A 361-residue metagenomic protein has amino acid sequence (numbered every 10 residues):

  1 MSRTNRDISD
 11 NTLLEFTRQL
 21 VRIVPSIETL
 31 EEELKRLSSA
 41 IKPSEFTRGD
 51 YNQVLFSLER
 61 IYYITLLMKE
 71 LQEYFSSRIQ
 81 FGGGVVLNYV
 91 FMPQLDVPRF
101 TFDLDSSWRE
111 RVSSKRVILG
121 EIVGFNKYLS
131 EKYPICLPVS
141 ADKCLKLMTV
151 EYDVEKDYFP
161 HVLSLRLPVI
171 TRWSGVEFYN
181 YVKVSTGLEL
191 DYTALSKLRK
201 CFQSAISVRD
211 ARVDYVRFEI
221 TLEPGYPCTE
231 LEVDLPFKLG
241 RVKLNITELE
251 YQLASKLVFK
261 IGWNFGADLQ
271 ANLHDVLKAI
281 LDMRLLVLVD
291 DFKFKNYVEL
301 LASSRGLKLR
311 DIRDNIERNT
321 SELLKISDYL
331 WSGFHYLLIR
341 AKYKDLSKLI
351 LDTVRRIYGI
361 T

Functional and structural regions predicted by a protein language model:
S2-I79, Y89-L104, W108-T361: Structured mid-to-C-terminal alpha-helical surface segments
G84: Active-site glycine-centered loops adjacent to acidic/histidine catalytic or metal-binding residues that shape
